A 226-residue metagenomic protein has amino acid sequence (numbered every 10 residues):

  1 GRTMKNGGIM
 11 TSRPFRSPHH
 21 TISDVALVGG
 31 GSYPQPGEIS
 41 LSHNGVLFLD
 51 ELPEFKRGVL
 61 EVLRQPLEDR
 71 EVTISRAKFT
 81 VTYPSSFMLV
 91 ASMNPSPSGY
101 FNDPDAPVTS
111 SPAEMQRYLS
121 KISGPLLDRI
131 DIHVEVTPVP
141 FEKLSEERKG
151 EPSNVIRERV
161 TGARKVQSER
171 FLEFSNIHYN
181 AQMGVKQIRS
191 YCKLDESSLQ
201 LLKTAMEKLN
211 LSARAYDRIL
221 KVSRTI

Functional and structural regions predicted by a protein language model:
G1-G7: Walker A/P-loop
R2, S12-P18: Mechanochemical coupling/switch segment within NTP-driven translocation systems
G8-P14, V25-L47, T80: Conserved alpha-helical scaffold flanking the Walker A/P-loop in AAA+ ATPase domains
R16-A26, S92: Switch I (G2) and immediately adjacent beta-strands of P-loop GTPase domains
H19-H20, I39-L41, V81-Y83, L126: Solvent-exposed alpha-helices and their adjacent loops that cap or buttress functional pockets in soluble metabolic
Y33-P34, R57-I226: Basic, amphipathic alpha-helical bundle interface domains used for macromolecular binding and assembly
N44, D50-L52, V62-L63: Walker B catalytic acidic pair
L47-F48, E54-F55, F141: Residues immediately C-terminal
